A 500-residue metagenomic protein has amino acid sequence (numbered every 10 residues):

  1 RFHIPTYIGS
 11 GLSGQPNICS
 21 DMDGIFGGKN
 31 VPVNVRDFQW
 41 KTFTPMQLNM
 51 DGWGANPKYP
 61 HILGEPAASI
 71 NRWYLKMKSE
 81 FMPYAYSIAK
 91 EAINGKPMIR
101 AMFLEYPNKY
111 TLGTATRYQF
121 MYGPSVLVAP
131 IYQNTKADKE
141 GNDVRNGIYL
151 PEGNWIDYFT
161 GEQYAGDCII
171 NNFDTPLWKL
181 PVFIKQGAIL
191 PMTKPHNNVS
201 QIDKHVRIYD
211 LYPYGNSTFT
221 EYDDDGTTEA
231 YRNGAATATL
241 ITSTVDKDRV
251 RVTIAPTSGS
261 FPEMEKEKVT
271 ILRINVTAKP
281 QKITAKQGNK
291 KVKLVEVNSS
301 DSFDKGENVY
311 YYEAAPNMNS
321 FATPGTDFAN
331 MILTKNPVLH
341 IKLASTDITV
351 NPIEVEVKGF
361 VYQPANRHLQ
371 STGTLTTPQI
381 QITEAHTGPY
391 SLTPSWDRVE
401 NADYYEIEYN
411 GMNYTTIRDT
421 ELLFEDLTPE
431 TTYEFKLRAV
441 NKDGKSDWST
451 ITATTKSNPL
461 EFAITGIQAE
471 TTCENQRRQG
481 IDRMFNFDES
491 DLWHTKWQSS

Functional and structural regions predicted by a protein language model:
R1-K179, K185: Catalytic-domain carbohydrate-binding cleft regions of carbohydrate-active enzymes
A85, M412-D419: Short beta-strand segments within Ig-like beta-sandwich modules, predominantly Fibronectin type-III
I148-G161, L272-V297: Solvent-exposed beta-hairpin/edge-strand motifs
I184-K290, D304-N308, Y312-G373: Accessory, solvent-exposed terminal regions and/or long lumenal/extracellular loops of proteins
I283, Y405-I407: Short beta-strand elements bearing conserved aromatic residues within extracellular beta-rich modules
S371-E400, P429, G444-E461: Pro/Thr/Ser/Gly-rich low-complexity, intrinsically disordered linker/stalk tracts
F424-G444: Beta-strand-rich modules
T455-S499: Disordered, acidic Ser/Thr/Pro-rich linker "stalks" and the adjacent N-terminal cap of the next globular domain
